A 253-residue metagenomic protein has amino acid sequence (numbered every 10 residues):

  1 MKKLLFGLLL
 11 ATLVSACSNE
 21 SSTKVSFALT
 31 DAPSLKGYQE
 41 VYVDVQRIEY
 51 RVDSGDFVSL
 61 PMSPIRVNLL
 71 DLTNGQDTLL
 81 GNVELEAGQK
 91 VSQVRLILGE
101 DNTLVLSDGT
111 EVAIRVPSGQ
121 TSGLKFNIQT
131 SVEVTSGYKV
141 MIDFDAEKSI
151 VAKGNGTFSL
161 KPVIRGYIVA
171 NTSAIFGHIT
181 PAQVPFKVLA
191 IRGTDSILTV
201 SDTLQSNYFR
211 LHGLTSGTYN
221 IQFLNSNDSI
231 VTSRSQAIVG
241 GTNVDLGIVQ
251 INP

Functional and structural regions predicted by a protein language model:
M1-L4: Positively charged n-region of N-terminal signal peptides that target proteins for export
F6-L9: Sec-dependent N-terminal signal peptides
L13-A16: C-terminal motif of bacterial Sec signal peptides marking the signal peptidase cleavage site
S18-L204, Y208-P253: A short, solvent-exposed, low-complexity linear motif enriched for acidic/polar residues with Pro/Gly/Ser/Thr
